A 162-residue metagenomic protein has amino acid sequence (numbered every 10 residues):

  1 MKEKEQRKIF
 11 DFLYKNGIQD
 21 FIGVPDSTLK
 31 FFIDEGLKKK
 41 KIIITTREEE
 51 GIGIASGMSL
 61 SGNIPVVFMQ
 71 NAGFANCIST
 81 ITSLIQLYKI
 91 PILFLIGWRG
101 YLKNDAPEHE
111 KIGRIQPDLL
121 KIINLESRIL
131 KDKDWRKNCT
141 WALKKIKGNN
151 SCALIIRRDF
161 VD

Functional and structural regions predicted by a protein language model:
M1-D162: Thiamine diphosphate
